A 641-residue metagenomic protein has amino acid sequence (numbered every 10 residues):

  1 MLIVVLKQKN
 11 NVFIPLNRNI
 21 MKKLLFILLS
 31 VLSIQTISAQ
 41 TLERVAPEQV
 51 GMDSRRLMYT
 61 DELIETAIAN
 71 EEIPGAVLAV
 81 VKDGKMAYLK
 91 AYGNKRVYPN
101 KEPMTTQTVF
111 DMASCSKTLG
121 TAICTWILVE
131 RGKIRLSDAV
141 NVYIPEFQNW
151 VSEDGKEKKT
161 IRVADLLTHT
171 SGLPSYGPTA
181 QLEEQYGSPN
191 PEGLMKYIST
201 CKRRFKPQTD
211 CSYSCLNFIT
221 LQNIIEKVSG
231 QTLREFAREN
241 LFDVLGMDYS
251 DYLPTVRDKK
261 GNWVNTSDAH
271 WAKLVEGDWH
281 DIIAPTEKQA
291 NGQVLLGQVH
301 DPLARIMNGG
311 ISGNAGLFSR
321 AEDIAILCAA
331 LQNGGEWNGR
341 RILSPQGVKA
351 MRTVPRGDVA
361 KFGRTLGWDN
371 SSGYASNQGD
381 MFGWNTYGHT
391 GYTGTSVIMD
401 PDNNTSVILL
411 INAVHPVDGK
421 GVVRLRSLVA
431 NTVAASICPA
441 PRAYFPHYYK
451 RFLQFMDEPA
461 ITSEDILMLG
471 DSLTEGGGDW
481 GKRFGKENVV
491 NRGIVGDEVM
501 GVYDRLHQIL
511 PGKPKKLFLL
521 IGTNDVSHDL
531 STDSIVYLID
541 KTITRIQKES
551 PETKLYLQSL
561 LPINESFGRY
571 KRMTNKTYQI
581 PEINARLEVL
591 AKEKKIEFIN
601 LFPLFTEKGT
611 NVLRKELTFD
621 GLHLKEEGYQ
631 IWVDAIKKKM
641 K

Functional and structural regions predicted by a protein language model:
M1-T41: Bacterial Sec-dependent N-terminal signal peptides
I3-V5, C438-M468, T474-K482, K641: N-terminal secretory targeting modules
V45-F110, K133, N149-W150, K196-T200 (+1 more regions): Short, conserved catalytic-motif segment at the N-terminal edge
M58-I64, L78, G84-M86, F110-V140 (+4 more regions): Active-site SXXK
V151-W384: Short, surface-exposed loop or secondary-structure junction motifs that flank catalytic or metal-binding residues
G310, P562-K641: Catalytic His-Asp segment of secreted/periplasmic serine-dependent ester chemistry enzymes
H389-P439: Structured C-terminal helix/loop/strand segments within mature extracytoplasmic catalytic/sensor domains
T474-V490, V499-Y537, R545, Y556 (+1 more regions): Oxyanion-hole/transition-state-stabilizing segment in secreted/luminal serine hydrolases and related acyltransferases
